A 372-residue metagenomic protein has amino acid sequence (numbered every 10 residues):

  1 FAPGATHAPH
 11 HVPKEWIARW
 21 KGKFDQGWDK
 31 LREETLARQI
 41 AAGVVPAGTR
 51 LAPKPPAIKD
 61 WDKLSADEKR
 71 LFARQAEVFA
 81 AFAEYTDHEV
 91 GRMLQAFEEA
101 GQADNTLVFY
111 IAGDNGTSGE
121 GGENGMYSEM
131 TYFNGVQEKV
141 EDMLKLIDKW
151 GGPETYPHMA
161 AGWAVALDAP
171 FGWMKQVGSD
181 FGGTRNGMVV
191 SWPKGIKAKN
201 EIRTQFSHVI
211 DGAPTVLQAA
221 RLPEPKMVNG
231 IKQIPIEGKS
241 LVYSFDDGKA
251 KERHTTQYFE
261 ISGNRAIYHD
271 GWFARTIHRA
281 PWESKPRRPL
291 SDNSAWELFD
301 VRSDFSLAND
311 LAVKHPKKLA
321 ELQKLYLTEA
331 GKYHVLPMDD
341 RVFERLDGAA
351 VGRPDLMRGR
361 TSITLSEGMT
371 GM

Functional and structural regions predicted by a protein language model:
F1-E34, A52-E77, G116-E129, G195-I196: Active-site His/acidic residue clusters
F1-P3, A83-T86, V90-M93, F97 (+4 more regions): Beta-strand elements within well-structured catalytic alpha/beta cores of enzymes that handle phosphate/sulfate esters
A2-P9, R50-K59, Y110-T117, G122-G125 (+6 more regions): Short, solvent-exposed turn/loop segments enriched in Gly/Ser/Thr/Pro and often Arg
P9-K14, R19, Q95-W192, P286: Histidine-centered active-site microenvironments of extracellular/periplasmic hydrolases and transferases
E33, E77-A80, E84-G91, V165 (+5 more regions): A structural signal for well-ordered alpha-helical segments within the folded catalytic domains of diverse enzymes
A52-K54, K63-F72, G122, G212 (+5 more regions): Long, internal low-complexity/basic segments
Q102-V108, N186, E252-H254, H269-W272 (+1 more regions): Loop/turn elements at helix/coil->beta-strand transitions in domains of secreted/extracellular proteins
P153-F181, I196-Q205, V209-E297, V301 (+3 more regions): C-terminal cap/loop subdomain of S1 sulfatases and analogous C-terminal strand-loop tails that border
